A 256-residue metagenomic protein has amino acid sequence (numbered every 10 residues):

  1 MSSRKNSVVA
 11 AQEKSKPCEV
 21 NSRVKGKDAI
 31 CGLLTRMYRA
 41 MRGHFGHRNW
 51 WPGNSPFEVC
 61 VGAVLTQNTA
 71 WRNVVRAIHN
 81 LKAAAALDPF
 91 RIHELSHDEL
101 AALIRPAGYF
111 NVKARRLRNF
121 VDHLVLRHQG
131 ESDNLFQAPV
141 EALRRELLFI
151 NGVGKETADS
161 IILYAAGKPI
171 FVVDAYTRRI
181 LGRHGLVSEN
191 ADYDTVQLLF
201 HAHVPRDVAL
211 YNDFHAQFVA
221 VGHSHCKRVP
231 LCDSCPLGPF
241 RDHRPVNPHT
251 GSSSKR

Functional and structural regions predicted by a protein language model:
M1-G26, N247-R256: Polybasic, lysine-enriched low-complexity intrinsically disordered terminal tails
G26-S252: Catalytic cores of DNA base-excision repair glycosylases
